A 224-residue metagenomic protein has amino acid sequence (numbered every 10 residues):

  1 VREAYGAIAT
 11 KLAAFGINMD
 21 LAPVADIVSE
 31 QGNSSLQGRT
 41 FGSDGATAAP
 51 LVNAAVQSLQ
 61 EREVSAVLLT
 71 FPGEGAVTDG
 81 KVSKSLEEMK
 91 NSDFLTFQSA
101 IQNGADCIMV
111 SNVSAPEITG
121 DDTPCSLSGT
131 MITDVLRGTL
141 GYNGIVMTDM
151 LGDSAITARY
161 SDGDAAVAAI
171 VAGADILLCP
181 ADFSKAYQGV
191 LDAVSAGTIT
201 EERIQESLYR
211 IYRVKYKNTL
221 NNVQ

Functional and structural regions predicted by a protein language model:
V1-G16, D20: Active-site-adjacent structural elements in enzyme catalytic domains
K11, F15, S58, V214: Short alpha-helical functional segments enriched in proximate histidine and acidic residues
G16-I27, G104-A105: Short coil-to-beta-strand
I27-S35: Short, conserved phosphate-binding/catalytic loop or strand-edge motifs used in phosphoryl-/nucleotidyl-transfer
G38: Aspartate-rich (DDxxD/NDxxD/DxxxD) Mg2+/diphosphate-binding motifs and their adjoining helix-loop segments
S43-R203, R210-R213: Second-shell residues forming the walls of enzyme active-site clefts
I199-Q205, L220-V223: Flexible, glycine/charged-enriched surface loops at secondary-structure junctions
I211-V223: Structural signature of the thiamine diphosphate
